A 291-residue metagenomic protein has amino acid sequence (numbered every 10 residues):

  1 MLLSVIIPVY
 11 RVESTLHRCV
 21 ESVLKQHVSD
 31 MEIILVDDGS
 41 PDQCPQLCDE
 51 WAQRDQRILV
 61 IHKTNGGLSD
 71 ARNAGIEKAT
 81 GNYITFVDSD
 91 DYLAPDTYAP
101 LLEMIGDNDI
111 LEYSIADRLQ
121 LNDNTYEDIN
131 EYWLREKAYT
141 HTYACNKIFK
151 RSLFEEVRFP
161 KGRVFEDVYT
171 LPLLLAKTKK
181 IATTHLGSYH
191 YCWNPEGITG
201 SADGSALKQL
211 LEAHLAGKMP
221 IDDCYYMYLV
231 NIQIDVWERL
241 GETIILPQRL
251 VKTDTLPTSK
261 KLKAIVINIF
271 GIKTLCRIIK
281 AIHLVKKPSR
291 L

Functional and structural regions predicted by a protein language model:
M1-Q209: Nucleotide-sugar donor-binding/catalytic module of glycosyltransferases that assemble extracellular/cell-envelope
E32, L121, D222, D254-K263: Short intrinsically disordered, low-complexity coil segments enriched in acidic
Q53-R54, E103, D107, Q209-E212 (+3 more regions): Polar/charged alpha-helical tracts
R118-Q120, Y228-I232: Short amphipathic coiled-coil heptad-repeat segments
E166-D167, Y225-L229: Short, conserved alpha-helical segments within structured domains
S188-N194, S201-D223, I232-T253: Catalytic core of nucleotide-sugar-dependent glycosyltransferases
L240-L291: Membrane-interface aromatic/basic loop that binds lipid-linked glycans or pyrophosphate carriers, typified by
